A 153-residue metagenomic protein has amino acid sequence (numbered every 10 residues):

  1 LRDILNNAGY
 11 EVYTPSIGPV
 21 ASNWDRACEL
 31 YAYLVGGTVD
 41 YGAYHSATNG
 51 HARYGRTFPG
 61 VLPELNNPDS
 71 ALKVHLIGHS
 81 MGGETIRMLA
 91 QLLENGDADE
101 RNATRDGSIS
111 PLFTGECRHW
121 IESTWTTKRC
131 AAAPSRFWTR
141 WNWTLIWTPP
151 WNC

Functional and structural regions predicted by a protein language model:
L1-G18, V39: Short, surface-exposed "cap/lid" segments of acyl-processing enzymes
T14, Y31-L34: Active-site surface patch of divalent metal-dependent phosphodiester/phosphate bond hydrolases
G18-D25: Acidic-and-aromatic substrate-binding clefts and catalytic sites of carbohydrate-active enzymes
Y31, T38-C153: Serine-dependent carboxylesterase/thioesterase catalytic core of lipase-like alpha/beta-hydrolase/SGNH enzymes
